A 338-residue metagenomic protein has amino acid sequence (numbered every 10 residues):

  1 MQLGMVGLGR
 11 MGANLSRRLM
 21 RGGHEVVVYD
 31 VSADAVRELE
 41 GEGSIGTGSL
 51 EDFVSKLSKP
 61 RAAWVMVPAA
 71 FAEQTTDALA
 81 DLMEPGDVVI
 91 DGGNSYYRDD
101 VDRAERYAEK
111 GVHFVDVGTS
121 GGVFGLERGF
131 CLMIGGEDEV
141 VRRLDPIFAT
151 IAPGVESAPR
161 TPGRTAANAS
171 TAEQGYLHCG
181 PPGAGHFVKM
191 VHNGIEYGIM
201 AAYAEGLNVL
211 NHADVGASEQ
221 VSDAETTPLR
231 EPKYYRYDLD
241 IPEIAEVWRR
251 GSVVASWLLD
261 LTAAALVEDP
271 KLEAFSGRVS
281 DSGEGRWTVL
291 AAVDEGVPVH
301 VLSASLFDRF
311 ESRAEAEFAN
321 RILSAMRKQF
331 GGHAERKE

Functional and structural regions predicted by a protein language model:
M1-R61, G86, V123-L126, K328: NAD(P)+-binding Rossmann beta1-loop-alpha1 motif at the extreme N-terminus of oxidoreductases
T47-G48, D91, E109, H113-V117 (+3 more regions): General beta-strand structural signal in soluble alpha/beta enzymes
A63-L79, Y96-D99: Beta-loop-alpha module in the N-terminal Rossmann-like domain of NAD(P)-dependent dehydrogenases, especially those
V67-A69, N94, T119, A152: Short glycine-/small-residue-rich Rossmann-like dinucleotide-binding loops
P85-V88, G92-V141: Rossmann-fold NAD(P)-binding glycine/threonine-rich loop
E127-A152, K189-Y197: Short beta-strand and adjoining strand-loop segment in the mid-core of the Rossmann-like NAD(P)-dependent dehydrogenase
M133, V155-H333: Helical "substrate-binding/catalytic lid" subdomain of Rossmann-like NAD(P)-dependent dehydrogenases/reductases
